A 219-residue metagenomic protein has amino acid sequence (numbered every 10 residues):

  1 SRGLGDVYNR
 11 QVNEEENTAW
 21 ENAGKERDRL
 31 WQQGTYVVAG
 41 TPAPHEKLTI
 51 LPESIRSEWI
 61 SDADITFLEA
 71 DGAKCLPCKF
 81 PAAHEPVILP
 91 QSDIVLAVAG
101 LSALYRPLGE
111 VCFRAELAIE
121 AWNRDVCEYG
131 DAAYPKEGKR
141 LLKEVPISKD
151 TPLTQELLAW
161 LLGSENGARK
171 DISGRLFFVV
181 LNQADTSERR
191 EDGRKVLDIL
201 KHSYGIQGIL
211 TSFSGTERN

Functional and structural regions predicted by a protein language model:
G3-Y8: Short, small-residue-biased leader/transition segments that mark boundaries at the very start of proteins
V12-N13, I94: N-terminal loops that bind phosphate or other acidic moieties and the adjacent beta-alpha structural core
N13-S61: Conserved nucleotide-sensing/catalytic segment adjacent to the nucleotide-binding pocket in NTP-handling enzymes
L30, L76-K79, L210-T211: Anaerobic metallocofactor- and corrinoid-dependent redox/one-carbon enzyme cores, especially those from methanogenesis
G40-A43, N182-D185, F213-S214: Structural motif
E46-I60, D71-Y204: Conserved catalytic-core segment of NTP-binding enzymes
F67-L68: Short hydrophobic beta-strand that contains or immediately precedes a catalytic carboxylate
D198-N219: Canonical P-loop GTPase G-domain recognition
